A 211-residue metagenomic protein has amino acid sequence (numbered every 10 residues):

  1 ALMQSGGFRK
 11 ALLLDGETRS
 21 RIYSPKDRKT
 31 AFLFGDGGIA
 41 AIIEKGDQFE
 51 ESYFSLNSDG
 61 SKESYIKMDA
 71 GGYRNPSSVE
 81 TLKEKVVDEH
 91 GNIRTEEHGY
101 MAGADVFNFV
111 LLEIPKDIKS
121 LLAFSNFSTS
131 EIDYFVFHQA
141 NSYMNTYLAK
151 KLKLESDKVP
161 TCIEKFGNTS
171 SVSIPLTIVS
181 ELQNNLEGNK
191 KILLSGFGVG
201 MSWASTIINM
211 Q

Functional and structural regions predicted by a protein language model:
A1-G7, L111, P115, D133-Q211: Claisen-condensing/thiolase-fold acyl-transfer catalytic domains that form or cleave C-C bonds in fatty acid
G6-G38: Flexible, glycine-rich active-site loops centered on histidine and acidic residues that chelate a metal or position
L12-R19, V86-G91, M144-S156: Acidic-glycine-rich active-site phosphate/pyrophosphate-binding loop
D15-R21, N57-D59, K165-G167, G196-M201: Acidic, glycine-rich active-site loops and adjacent beta-strand->loop/helix elements that engage anionic groups
D27-N108, L112, K116, F197 (+1 more regions): Condensing-enzyme catalytic core mediating Claisen C-C bond formation in acyl metabolism
D117-S125, T177: Stable alpha-helical structural segments in soluble proteins, enriched in small hydrophobic residues
N126-E131: Short, surface-exposed connector motifs at secondary-structure boundaries
